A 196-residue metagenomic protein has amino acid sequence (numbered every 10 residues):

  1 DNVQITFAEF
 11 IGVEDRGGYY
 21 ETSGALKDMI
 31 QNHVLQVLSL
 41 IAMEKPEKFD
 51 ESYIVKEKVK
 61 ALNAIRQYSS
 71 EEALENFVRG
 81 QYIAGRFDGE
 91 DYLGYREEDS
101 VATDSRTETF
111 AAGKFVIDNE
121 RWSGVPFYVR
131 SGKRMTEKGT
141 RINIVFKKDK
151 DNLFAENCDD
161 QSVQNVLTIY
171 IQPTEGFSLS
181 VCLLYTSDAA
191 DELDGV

Functional and structural regions predicted by a protein language model:
D1-S187, V196: Secretory/organelle targeting and membrane-embedding segments
A190: Calcium-binding loop positions in Ca2+-binding modules
